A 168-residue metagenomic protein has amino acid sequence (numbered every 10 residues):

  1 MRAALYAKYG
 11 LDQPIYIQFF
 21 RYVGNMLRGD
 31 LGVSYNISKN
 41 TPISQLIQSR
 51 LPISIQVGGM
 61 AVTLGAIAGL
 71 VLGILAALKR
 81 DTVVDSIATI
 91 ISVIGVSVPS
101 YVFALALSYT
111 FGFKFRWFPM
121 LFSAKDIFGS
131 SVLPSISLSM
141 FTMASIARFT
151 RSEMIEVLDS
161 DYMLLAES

Functional and structural regions predicted by a protein language model:
M1-D12, A66, L75, V83-S97: N-terminal signal-anchor/first transmembrane alpha helix
M1-F20, N36-K39, F115-L133: Hydrophobic alpha-helical transmembrane segments of membrane transport/permease proteins and related membrane-embedded
A4-A7, R21, N25, Q45 (+5 more regions): Short amphipathic alpha-helical coupling elements at transmembrane boundaries
K8-L70: An internal, D/E-rich "acidic patch" concept
G10, Y22-G24, I90-P119, S137-F141: Membrane-water interface segments at the C-terminal ends of transmembrane alpha-helices in multi-pass inner-membrane
P14, Q18, Y22, P42 (+7 more regions): Amphipathic alpha-helical recognition patches that constitute DNA-binding helices
M26-D30, K114, V157: A short secondary-structure junction motif
I47, L51-V84, S100, A124-S168: Alpha-helical transmembrane segments of integral membrane proteins, especially multi-pass inner/plasma-membrane
